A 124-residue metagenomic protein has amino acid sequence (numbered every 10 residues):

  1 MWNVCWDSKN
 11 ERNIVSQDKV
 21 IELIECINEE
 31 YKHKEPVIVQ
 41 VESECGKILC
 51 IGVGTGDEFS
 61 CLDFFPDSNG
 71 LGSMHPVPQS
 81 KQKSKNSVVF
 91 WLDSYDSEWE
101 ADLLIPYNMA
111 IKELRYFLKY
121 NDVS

Functional and structural regions predicted by a protein language model:
M1-N108, K112, Y116, Y120-S124: Acidic (Asp/Glu-rich) sequence patches and key acidic residues that form negatively charged surfaces used
